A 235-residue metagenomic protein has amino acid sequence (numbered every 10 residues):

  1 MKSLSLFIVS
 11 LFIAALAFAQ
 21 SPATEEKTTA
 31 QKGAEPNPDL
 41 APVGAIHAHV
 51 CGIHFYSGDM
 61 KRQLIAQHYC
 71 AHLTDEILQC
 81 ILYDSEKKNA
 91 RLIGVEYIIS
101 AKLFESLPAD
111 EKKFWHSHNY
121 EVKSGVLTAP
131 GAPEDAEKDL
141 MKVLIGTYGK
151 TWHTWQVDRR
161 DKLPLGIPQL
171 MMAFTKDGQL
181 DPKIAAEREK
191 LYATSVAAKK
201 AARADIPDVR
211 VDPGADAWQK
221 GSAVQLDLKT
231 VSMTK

Functional and structural regions predicted by a protein language model:
M1-L4: Positively charged n-region of N-terminal signal peptides that target proteins for export
F7-L16: Bacterial N-terminal signal peptides
S21-I77, M141-K235: N-terminal domain-onset segments
I77-L78, A90: Short, well-structured alpha-helical interface segments that form or flank functional binding sites
E86-M172: An exposed acidic His-Trp-rich patch
